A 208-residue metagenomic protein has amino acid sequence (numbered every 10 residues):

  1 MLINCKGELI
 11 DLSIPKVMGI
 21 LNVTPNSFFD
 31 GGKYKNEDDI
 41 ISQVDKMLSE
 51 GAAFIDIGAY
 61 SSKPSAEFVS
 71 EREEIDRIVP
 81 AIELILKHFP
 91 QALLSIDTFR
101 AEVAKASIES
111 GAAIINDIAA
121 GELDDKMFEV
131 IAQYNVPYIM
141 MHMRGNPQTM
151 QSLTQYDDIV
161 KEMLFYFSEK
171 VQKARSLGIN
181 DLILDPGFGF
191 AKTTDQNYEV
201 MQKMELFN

Functional and structural regions predicted by a protein language model:
M1-T24, S176: N-terminal amphipathic alpha-helix/helix-capping segment at the start of soluble metabolic enzymes
K16-I20, A53-D56, L93-S95, A113-I114 (+2 more regions): Structural preference for beta-strand elements that scaffold enzyme active sites
L21, M47, G51, D97 (+4 more regions): Conserved, mostly hydrophobic/aromatic
V23-S42, E67, L93-S95, Q151-E162: Active-site mouth loops of central-metabolism enzymes
P25, S61-S65, V103-A104, S110 (+1 more regions): Conserved anion-binding
S27-F29, A53-P80, G187-T193: Glycine-rich, proline-tolerant flexible connector loops at the mouths of alpha/beta enzymes
N36-M47, D97-E102, Y166-K170: Short, acidic/polar
E67-I96, K105, A132-M143, M201-N208: Alpha-helix-loop-beta-strand connector modules within alpha/beta enzyme cores
